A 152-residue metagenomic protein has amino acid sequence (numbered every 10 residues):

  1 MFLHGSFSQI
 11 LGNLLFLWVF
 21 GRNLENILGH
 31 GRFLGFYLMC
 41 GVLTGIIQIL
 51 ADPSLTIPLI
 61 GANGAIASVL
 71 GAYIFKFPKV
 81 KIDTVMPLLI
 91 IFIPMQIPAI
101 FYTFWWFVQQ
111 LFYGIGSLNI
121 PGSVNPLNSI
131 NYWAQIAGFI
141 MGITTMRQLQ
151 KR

Functional and structural regions predicted by a protein language model:
M1-R152: A detector for small-residue-rich transmembrane helices and their helix-helix packing motifs
